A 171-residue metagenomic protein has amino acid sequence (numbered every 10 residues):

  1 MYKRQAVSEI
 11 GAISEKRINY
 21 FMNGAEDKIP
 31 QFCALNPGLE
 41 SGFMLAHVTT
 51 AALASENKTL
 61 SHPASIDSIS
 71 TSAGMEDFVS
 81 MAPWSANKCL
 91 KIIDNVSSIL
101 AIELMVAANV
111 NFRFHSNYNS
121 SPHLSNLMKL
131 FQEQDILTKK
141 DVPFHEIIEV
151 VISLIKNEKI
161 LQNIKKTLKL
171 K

Functional and structural regions predicted by a protein language model:
M1: Active-site loops and adjacent core secondary-structure elements that bind or stabilize anionic groups
R4-K171: C-terminal auxiliary extensions adjacent to catalytic cores
